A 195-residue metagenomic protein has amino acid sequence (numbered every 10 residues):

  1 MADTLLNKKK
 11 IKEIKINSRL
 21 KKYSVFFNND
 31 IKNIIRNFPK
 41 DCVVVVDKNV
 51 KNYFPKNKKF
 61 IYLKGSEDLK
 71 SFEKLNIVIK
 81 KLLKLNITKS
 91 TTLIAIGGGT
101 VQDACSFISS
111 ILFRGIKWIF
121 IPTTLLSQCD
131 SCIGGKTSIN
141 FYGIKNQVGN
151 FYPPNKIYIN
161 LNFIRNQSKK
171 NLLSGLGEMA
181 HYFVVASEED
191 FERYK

Functional and structural regions predicted by a protein language model:
A2-T92, E178-H181: ATP/NTP phosphate-donor binding region
V43, K59-I61, I94, I119-I121 (+1 more regions): Hydrophobic/aromatic beta-strand patches that form the interior of the parallel beta-sheet core in alpha/beta enzyme
K51-N52, Q102, N166: Short glycine-rich, flexible loops that bind phosphorylated cofactors or substrates
E67, T100, L125: Residue-level detector of flexible, active-site-proximal loop/helix-junction positions within diverse enzyme catalytic
G97-G99, D130: Conserved phosphate-binding and hydrolysis motifs of nucleotide-dependent enzymes
T100-S106: Short glycine/serine/threonine-rich phosphate/pyrophosphate-binding segments that cradle anionic phosphate groups
F107-K195: A glycine/threonine-rich phosphate-anchoring loop and its flanking beta-alpha core in nucleotide/phosphate-binding
